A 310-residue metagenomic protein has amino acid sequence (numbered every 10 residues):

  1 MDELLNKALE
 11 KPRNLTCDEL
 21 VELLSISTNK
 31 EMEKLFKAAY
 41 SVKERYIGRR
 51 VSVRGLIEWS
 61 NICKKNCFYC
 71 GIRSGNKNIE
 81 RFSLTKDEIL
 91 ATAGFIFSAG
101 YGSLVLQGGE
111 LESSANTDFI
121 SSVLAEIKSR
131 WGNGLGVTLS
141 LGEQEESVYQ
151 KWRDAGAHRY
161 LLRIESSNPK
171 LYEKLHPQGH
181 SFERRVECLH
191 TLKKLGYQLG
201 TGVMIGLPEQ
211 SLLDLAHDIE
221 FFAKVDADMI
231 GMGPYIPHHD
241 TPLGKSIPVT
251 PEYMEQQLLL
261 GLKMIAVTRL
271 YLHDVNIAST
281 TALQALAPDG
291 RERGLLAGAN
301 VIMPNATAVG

Functional and structural regions predicted by a protein language model:
M1-N66: Flexible, acidic/Gly-rich N-terminal and inter-domain linker regions that tether and position cofactor-handling modules
R45-S98: Active-site cofactor/substrate anionic-group-binding motifs, chiefly glycine- and Lys/Arg-rich phosphate-binding loops
R54-I57, K77, V105-T117, K170-Y172 (+2 more regions): Glycine-rich, proline-tolerant flexible connector loops at the mouths of alpha/beta enzymes
G55, A93, I120-A125, Y149 (+4 more regions): Generic structural signal for well-ordered alpha-helices, preferentially at hydrophobic/aromatic core positions
S74-L90, I96-T117, L124-L189, Q198-I205 (+1 more regions): Core AdoMet radical
G108, E183-L243, Q257-A278, A285 (+2 more regions): Conserved C-terminal portion of the radical SAM core fold that forms the substrate/S-adenosylmethionine-binding
T117-K128, A155-L161, Q210-D228, A287-M303: Short, electropositive alpha-helical surface patch
E165, V301-G310: Glycine-rich phosphate-binding active-site loops on the catalytic face of alpha/beta enzymes
